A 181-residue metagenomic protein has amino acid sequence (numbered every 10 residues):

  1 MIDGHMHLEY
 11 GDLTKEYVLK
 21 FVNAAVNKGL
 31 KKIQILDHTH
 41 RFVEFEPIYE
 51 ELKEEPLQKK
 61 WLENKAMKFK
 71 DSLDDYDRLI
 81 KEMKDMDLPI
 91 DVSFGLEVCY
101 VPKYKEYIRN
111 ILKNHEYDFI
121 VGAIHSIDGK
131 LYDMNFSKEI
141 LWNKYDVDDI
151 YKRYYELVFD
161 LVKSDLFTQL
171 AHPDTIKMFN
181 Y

Functional and structural regions predicted by a protein language model:
M1-P102, L112, M178-N180: An N-terminally biased module of ancient metal coordination in phosphate/nucleic-acid-related enzymes
T14, Y104, W142-D146: Alpha-helix capping and helix-coil boundary motifs
V18-K31, K103-D118, R153-F167: Short amphipathic alpha-helices and their capping/turn segments at secondary-structure boundaries
F45-E46, K103-I108, L131-N135: Short, conserved acidic/polar surface loops in the N-terminal third of protein domains
V98, N114-Y117, G122-Y181: Domain-core and long-helix interface of multi-subunit machines
